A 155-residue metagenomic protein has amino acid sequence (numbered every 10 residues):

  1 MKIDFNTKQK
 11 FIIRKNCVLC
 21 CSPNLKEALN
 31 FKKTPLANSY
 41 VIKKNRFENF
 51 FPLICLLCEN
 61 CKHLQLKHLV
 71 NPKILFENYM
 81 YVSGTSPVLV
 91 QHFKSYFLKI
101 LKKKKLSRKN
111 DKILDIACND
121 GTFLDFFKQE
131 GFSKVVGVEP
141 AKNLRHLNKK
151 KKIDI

Functional and structural regions predicted by a protein language model:
K2-V88: N-terminal juxtadomain amphipathic helix that follows a signal peptide/anchor or precedes a small N-terminal auxiliary
E48-N143, L147: Extended interfacial segments that mediate partner engagement and assembly in macromolecular machines
K149-I155: Conserved SAM-binding strand-loop segment of SAM-dependent methyltransferases
